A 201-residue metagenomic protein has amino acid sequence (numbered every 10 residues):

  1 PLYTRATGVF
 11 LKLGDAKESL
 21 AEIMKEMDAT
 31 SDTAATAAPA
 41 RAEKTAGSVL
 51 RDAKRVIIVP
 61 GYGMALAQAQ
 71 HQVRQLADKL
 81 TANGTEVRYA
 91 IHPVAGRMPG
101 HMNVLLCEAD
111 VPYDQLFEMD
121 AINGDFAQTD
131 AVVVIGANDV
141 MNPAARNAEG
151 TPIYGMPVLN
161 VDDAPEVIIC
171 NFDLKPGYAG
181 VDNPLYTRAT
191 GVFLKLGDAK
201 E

Functional and structural regions predicted by a protein language model:
R5, D15, E22-D198: Structured cytosolic domains appended to multi-pass membrane proteins
L11: C-terminal binding/interaction regions
